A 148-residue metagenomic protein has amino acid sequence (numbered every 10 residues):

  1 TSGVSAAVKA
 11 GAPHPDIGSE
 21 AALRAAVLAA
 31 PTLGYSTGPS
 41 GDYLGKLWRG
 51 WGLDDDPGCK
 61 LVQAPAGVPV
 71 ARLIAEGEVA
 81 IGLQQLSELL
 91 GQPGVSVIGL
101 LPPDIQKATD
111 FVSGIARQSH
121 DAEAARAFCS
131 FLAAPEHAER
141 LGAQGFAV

Functional and structural regions predicted by a protein language model:
T1-V148: Exported/periplasmic ABC-transporter solute-binding proteins
